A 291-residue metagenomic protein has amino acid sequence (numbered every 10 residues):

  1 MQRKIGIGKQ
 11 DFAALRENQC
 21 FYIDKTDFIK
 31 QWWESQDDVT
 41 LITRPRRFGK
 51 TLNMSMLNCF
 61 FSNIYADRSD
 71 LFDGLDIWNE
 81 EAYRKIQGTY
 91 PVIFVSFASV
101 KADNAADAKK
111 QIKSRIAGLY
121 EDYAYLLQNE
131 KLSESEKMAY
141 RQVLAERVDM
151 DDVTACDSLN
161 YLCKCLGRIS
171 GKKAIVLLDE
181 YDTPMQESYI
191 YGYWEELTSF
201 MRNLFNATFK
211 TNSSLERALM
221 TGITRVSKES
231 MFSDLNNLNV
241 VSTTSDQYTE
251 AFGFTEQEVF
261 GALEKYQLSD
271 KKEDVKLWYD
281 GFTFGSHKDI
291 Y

Functional and structural regions predicted by a protein language model:
M1-Y291: Phosphate-binding site recognition
